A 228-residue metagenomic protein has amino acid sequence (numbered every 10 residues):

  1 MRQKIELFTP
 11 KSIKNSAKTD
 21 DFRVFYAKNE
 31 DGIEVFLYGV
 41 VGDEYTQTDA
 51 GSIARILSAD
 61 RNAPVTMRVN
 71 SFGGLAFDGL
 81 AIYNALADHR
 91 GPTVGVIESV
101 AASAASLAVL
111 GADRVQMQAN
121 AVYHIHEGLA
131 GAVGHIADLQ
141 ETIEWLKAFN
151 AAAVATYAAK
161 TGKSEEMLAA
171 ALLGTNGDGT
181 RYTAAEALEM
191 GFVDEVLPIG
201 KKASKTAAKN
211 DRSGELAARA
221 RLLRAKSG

Functional and structural regions predicted by a protein language model:
M1-V96, V100-A104, G111-G228: N-terminal organellar transit peptides
